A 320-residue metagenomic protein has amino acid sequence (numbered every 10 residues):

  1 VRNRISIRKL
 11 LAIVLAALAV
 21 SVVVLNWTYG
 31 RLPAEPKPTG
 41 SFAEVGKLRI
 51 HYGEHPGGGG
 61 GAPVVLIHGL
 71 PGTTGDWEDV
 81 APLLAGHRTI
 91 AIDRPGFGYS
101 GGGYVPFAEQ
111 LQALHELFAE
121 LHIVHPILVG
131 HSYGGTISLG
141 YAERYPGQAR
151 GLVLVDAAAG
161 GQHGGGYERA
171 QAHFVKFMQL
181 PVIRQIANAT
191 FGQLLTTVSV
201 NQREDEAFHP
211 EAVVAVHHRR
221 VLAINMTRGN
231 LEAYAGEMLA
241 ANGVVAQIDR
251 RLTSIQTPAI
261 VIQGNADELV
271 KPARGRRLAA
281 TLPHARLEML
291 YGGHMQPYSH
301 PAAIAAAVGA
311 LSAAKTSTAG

Functional and structural regions predicted by a protein language model:
V1-A62, A85-H87, I123-V124, V308-G309 (+1 more regions): Alpha/beta-hydrolase fold catalytic core
G30-P33, G164-G166, A189-S254: Conserved alpha/beta-hydrolase catalytic His-Asp/Glu region
L48, E54-Y99: Conserved HGGG/HGGXW glycine-rich cap/lid loop of the alpha/beta-hydrolase fold
G53-P56, A91-Y133, Y145: Active-site loop/oxyanion-hole signature of alpha/beta-hydrolase fold enzymes
E143, L152-A189: Flexible "cap/lid" loop of the alpha/beta hydrolase fold
A240-N242, N265-V270, M295: Acidic catalytic loop of the alpha/beta-hydrolase fold
I255, V261-Q263: Short beta-strand/loop motif that positions the catalytic acidic residue of the alpha/beta-hydrolase fold
H284-G320: Catalytic active-site module of serine/aspartate enzymes centered on a nucleophile-bearing elbow/loop
